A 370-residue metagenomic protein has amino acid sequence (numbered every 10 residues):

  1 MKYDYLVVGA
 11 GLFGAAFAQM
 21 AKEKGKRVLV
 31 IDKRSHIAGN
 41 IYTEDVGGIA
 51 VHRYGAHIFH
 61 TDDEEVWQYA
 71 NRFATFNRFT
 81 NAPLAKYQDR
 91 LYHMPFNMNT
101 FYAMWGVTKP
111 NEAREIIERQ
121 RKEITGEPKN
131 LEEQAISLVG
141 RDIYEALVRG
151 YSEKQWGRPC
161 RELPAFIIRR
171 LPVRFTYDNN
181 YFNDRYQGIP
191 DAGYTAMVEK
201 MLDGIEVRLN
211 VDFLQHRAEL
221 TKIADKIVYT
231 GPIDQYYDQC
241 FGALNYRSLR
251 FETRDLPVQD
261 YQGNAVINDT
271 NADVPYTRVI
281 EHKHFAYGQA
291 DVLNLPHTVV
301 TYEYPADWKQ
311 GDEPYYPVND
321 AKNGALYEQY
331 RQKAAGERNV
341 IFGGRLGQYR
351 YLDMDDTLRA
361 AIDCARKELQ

Functional and structural regions predicted by a protein language model:
M1-F13, L29: Beta1/beta-strand and adjacent pyrophosphate-binding region of the FAD-binding site in flavoprotein oxidoreductases
Y3, G25, I205, I223-D225 (+1 more regions): Short, well-ordered alpha-helix to beta-strand connector turns
L12-F13, S35-I37, N99, E153 (+5 more regions): Short, solvent-exposed loop/turn segments at secondary-structure junctions
F17, K22-G47: Glycine-rich FAD pyrophosphate-binding loop
K24, L214-K333: Mid-domain catalytic core of redox enzymes that form a hydrophobic substrate pocket/lid adjacent to a catalytic redox
G39-H52, F59-A113, L171-T176: A conserved beta-strand/loop capping segment in the N-terminal third of enzymes that catalyze redox or closely related
A85-K226, T230, Y237: Active-site/ligand-binding neighborhood in enzyme catalytic cores
E313-Q370: C-terminal catalytic lobe of FAD-dependent flavoproteins
